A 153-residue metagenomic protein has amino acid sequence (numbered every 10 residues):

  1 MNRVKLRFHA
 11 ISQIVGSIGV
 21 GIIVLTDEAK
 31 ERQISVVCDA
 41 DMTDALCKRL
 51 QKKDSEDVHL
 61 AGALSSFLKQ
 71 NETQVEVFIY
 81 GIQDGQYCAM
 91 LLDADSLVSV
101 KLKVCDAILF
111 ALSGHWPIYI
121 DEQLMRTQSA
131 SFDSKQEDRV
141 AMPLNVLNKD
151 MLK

Functional and structural regions predicted by a protein language model:
M1-K153: Divalent-cation
